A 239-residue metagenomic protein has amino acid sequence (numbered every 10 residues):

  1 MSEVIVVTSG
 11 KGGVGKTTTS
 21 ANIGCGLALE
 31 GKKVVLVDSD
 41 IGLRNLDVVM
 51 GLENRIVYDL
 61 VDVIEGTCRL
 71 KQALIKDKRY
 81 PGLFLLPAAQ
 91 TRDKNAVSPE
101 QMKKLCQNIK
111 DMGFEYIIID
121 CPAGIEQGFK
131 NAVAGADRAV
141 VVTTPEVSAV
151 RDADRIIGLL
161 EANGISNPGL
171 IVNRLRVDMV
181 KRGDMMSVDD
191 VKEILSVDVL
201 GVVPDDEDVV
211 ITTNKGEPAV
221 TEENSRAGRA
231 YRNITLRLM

Functional and structural regions predicted by a protein language model:
V4, L85, V199-V202: Conserved beta-strand scaffold positions in the cores of enzyme catalytic domains, especially in NTP/NDP-utilizing
V4-R69, Y116: Walker A/P-loop NTP-binding active-site region of P-loop NTPases, recognizing the glycine-rich GxxxxGKT/S
G12, D38, L46, V63 (+5 more regions): Residue-level signature of catalytic and energy-coupling elements of molecular machines, predominantly ATP/GTP-dependent
C25, Y58-D62, Q72, E100-Q107 (+5 more regions): Solvent-exposed alpha-helical segments within well-ordered globular domains of core cellular machineries
S39-D111, V210-K215, V220: P-loop/Walker-type NTP enzyme "switch/lid" segment
G42, I56, G66, L70 (+7 more regions): Helical mechanochemical/support elements of P-loop NTPase systems and associated helical scaffolds
K104, K110-M112, Y116, C121-D205 (+1 more regions): Conserved catalytic-core segment of NTP-binding enzymes
T212-M239: NTP-binding/hydrolysis catalytic cores, primarily Walker-type P-loop NTPases
